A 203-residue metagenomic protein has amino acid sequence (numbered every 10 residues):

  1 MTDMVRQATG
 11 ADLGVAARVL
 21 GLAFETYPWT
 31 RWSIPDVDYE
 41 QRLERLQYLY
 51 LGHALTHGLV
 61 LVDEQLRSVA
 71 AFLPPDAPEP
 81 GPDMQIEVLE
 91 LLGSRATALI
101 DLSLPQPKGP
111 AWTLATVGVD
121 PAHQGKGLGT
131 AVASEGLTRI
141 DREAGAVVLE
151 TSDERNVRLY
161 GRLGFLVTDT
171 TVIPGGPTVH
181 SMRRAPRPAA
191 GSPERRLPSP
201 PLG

Functional and structural regions predicted by a protein language model:
M4-R18: A short beta-loop-alpha structural element at the N-terminal edge of CoA-dependent acyl/N-acetyltransferase catalytic
R18-V37: Helix-loop element at the rim of GNAT/NAT acetyltransferase active sites that forms part of the acceptor-substrate
D36-L59: Active-site rim helix/loop that mediates acceptor-substrate recognition in acyltransferases
L55-F72: Conserved beta-hairpin
V69-Q124, I173-T178: Conserved acyl-donor/pantetheine-binding loop and adjacent beta-alpha core of acyl/acetyltransferases and related
P110-T116, R139-S152: Conserved GNAT acetyl-CoA-binding A-motif
V119, G125-T138, R162: Conserved acetyl-CoA-binding loop-helix of GNAT-fold acetyltransferases
T130, R142-A144, D153-T170, P174-P177: Conserved active-site alpha-helix within GNAT-family acetyltransferase domains
